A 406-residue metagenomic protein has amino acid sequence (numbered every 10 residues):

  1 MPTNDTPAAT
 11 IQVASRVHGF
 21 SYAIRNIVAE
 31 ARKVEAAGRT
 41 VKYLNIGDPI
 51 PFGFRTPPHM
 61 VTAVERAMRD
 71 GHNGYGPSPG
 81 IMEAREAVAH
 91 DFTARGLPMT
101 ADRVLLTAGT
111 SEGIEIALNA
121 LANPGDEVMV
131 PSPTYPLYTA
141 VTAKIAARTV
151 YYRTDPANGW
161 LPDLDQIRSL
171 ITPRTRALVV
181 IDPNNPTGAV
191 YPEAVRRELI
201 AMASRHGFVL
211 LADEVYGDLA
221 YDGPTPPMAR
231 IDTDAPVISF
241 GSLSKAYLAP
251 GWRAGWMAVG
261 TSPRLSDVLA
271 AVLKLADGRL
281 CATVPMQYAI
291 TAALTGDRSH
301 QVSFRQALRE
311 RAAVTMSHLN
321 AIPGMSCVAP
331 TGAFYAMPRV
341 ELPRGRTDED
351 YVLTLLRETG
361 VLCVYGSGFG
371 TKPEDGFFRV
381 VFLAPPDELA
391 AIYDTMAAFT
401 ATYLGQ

Functional and structural regions predicted by a protein language model:
P2, H90, P98, R168-S169 (+3 more regions): PLP-dependent enzyme catalytic core of the Aspartate aminotransferase-like
P2-G109, I116, Q166, A293-G296 (+1 more regions): N-terminal small-domain helix-loop-helix segment of the aminotransferase-like
N4-D5, R230-R309, M316-S317, F399-A401: Conserved core segment of the aminotransferase class I/II
A37, I145, R205-H206, A235 (+2 more regions): Helix C-cap/helix->beta junction micro-motif
M99-V104, P124-E127, R174, A235-V237: Short acidic capping loops at alpha-helix termini that bridge into adjacent secondary structure
A120-T142: Conserved PLP-anchoring active-site segment centered on the Schiff-base-forming lysine
V150, D155-T225: Active-site phosphate-binding strand-loop segment of PLP-dependent enzymes
T291, A307-M316, C327-V340: Conserved glycine-rich beta-strand-loop-beta hairpin in the small C-terminal domain of fold type I
